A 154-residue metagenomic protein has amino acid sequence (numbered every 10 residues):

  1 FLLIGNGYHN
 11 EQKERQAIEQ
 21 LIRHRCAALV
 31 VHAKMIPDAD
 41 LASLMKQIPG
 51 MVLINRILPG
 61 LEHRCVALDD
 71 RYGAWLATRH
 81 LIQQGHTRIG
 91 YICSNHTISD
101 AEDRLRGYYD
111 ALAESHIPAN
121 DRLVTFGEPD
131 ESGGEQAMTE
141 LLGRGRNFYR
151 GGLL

Functional and structural regions predicted by a protein language model:
L3, Q12-R23, A28, D38 (+2 more regions): Bacterial carbohydrate/catabolite-sensing allosteric modules
A33-K34: N-terminal glycine-rich "phosphate-gripper" loop used for MgATP/nucleotide binding and carboxylate activation
